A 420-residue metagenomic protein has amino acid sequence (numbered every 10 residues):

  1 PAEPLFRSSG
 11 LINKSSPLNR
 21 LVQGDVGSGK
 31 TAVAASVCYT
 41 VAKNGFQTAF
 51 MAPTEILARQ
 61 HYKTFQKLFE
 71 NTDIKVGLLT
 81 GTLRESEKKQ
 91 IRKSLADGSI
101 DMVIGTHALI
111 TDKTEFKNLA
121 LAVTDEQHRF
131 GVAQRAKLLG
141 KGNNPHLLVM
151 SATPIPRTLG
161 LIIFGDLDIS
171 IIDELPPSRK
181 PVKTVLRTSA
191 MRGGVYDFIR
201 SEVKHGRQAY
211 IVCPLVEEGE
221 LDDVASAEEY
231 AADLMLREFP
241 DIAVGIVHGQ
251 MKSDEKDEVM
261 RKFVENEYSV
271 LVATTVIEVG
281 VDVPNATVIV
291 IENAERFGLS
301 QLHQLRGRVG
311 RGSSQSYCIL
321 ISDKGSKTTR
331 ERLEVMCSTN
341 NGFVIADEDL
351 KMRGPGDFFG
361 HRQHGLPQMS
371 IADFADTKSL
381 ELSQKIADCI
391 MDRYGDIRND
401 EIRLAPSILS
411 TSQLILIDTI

Functional and structural regions predicted by a protein language model:
P1-S8: Short, small-residue-biased leader/transition segments that mark boundaries at the very start of proteins
R7, N13-E334: Inter-lobe coupling/hinge segments of SF2-like helicase ATPases
M260-V270, V276-P284, I289-E292, G307 (+3 more regions): Accessory helical-bundle/CTD segments and flexible terminal tails appended to RecA-like ATPase motors
